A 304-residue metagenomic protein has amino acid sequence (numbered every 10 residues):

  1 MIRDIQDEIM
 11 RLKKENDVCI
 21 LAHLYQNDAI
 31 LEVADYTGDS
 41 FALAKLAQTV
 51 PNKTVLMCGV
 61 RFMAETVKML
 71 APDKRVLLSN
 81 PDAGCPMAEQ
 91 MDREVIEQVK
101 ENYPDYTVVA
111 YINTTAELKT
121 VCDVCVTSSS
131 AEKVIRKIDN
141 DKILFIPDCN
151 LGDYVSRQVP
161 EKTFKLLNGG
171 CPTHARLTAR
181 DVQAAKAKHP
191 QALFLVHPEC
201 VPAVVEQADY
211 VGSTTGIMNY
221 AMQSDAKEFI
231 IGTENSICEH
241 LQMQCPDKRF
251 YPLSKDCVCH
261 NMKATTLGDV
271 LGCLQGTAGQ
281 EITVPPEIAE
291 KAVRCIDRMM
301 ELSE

Functional and structural regions predicted by a protein language model:
M1-I231, N235-E304: Active-site loop-to-helix "anion-binding N-cap" substructures in soluble metabolic enzymes
